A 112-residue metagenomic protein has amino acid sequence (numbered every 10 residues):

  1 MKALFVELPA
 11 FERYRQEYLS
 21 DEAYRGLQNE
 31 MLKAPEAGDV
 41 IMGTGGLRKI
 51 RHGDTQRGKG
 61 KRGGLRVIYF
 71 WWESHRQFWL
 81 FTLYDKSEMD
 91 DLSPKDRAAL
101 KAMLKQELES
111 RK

Functional and structural regions predicted by a protein language model:
M1-A23: Arg/Lys-rich, positively charged N-terminal/basic patches that mediate binding to nucleic acids
E7, L27, G46-R48: A generic structural signal for short beta-strands and their flanking turns/coil linkers
L19-D39: Compact soluble domain cores
A37-L83: Basic/aromatic recognition patch in beta-strand/loop cores that engages polyanionic ligands
W71-K112: Enriched for short, Lys/Arg-rich terminal
